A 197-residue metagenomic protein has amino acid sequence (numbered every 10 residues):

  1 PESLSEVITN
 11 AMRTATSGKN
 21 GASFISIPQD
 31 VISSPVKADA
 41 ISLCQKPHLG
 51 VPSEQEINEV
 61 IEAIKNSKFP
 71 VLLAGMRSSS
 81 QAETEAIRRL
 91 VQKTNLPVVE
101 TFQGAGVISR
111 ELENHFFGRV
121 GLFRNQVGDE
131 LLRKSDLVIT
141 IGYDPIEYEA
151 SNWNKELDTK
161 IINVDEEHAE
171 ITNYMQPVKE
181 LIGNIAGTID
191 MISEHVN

Functional and structural regions predicted by a protein language model:
P1-E6, G104-N197: Glycine-rich, acidic loop regions that bind phosphate or pyrophosphate groups
T9-T14, A40-S42, T84-N95, W153-D158 (+1 more regions): Short, solvent-exposed amphipathic alpha-helical segments in soluble enzyme and RNA/protein-processing domains
N10, T14-N66, N197: Conformationally flexible catalytic loops at phosphate/diphosphate-handling active centers
M12-K19, I61-I64, K68, V91-N95 (+3 more regions): Structural signal for hydrophobic packing residues in well-ordered secondary-structure cores of soluble enzyme domains
S26, L96-F102, I162-D165: Short internal beta-strands
S26-P28, L73-G75, T140-G142, D165: Short beta-strand segments
I27-I32, M76-S78, A105, H168: Glycine-rich beta-alpha junction loops
P52, E59-V138: Anionic-ligand anchoring segments at beta-strand to alpha-helix junctions in alpha/beta enzyme folds, i.e., glycine
